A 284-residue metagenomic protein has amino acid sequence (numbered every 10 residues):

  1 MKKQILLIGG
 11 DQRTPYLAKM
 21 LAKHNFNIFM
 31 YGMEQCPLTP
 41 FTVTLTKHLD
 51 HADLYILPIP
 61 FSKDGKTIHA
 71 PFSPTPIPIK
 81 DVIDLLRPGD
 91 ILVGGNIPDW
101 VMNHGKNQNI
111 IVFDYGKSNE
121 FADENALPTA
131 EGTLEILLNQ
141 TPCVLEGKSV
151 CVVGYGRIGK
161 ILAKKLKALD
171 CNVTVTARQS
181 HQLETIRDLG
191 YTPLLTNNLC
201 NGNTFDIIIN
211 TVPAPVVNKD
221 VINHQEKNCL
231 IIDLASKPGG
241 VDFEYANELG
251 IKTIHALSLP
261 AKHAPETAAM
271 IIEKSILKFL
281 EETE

Functional and structural regions predicted by a protein language model:
K2-Q4, G89, E146-S149, N228: Phosphate-coordination loops involved in phosphoryl transfer and adenosine-cofactor binding
K2-T46: N-terminal glycine-/charge-rich "phosphate-binding" loop or analogous flexible N-terminal tail
I5-P15, L21, E146-L166: Glycine-rich adenosine-cofactor-binding loop
D11, E34, P98, R178-Q179 (+1 more regions): Residues in the short beta-alpha loop(s) of Rossmann-like NAD(P)-binding domains
H24-T39, L169-L189: NAD(P)-binding Rossmann-fold cofactor-contacting core
V43, P60-D64, P76-L85, I186-A261: Rossmann-like adenosine-cofactor binding region
L57-E146, A256, S275, E282: Glycine/serine-rich phosphate-binding loop and adjoining beta1-alpha1 elements at the start of nucleotide-handling
N96-F113, A235-F279: Rossmann-fold NAD(P)-binding glycine/threonine-rich loop
